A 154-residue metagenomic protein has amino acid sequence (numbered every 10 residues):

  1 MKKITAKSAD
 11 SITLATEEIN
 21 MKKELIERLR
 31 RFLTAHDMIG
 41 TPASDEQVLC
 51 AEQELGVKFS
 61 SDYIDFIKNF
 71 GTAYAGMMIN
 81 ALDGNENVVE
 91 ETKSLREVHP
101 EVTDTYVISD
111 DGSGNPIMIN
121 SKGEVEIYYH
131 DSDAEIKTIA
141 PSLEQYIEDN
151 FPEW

Functional and structural regions predicted by a protein language model:
M1-N20: N-terminal amphipathic/basic-hydrophobic helices that include classical n-h-c signal peptides and signal-anchor
D10-S11, G84-E86, G123: Intrinsic-disorder/low-complexity loop/linker signature
A15-I117, F151-W154: A surface-exposed partner-binding patch
I117-L143: Segments surrounding the PLD/"HKD" phosphodiesterase catalytic module and close analogs
A140-W154: A short, charged
